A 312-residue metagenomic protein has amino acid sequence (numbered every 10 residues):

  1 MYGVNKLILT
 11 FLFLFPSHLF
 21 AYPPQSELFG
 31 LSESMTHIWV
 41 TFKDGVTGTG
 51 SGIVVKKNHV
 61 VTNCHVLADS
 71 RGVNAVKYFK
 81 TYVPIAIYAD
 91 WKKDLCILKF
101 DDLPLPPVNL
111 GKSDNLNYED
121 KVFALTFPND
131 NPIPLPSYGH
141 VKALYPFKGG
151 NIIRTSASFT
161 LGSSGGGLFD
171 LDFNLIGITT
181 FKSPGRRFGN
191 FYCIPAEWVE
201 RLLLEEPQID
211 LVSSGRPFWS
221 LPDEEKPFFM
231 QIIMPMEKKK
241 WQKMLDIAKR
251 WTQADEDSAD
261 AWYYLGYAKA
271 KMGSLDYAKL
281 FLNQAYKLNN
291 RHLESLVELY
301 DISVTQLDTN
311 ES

Functional and structural regions predicted by a protein language model:
F20-V54, V60-N63, G72, E224 (+2 more regions): N-terminal activation segment of mature serine protease catalytic domains
A21-L28, P106, L175-K243: C-terminal cap/linker of serine protease catalytic domains
L31-K43, K80, K99-P107, I133-L204: Active-site region of chymotrypsin-like
G45-T47, K56-P134, G149-I152, D210-P222 (+1 more regions): Conserved active-site neighborhood of the chymotrypsin/trypsin-like protease fold
